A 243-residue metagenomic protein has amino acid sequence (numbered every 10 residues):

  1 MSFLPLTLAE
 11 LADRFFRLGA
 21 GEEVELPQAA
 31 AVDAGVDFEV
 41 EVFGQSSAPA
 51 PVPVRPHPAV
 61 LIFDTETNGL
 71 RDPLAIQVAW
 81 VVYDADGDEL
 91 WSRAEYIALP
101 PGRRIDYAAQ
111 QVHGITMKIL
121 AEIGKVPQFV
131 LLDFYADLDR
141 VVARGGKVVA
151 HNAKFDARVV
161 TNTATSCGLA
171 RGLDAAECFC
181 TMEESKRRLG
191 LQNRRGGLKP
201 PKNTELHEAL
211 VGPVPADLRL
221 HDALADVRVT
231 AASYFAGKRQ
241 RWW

Functional and structural regions predicted by a protein language model:
S2-V54, A209, L224-W243: Acidic two-metal-ion nuclease catalytic site recognized across multiple nuclease folds, prominently DnaQ/RNase D-T
V32, D37-T165, G172-L173, T204-V211 (+1 more regions): Conserved non-catalytic scaffold segment of RNase H-like nuclease domains
T65-T67, A157, T181, A223 (+1 more regions): Generic detector of well-ordered alpha-helical packing
L70-D72, K186, A232: Conserved protein kinase catalytic core
G146, C178, P213-D222, V227: Cysteine endopeptidase catalytic domains of the caspase/legumain-like
A170-F179: Short hydrophobic/aromatic-enriched beta-strand-loop microsegments
C178-L198: Short alpha-helix plus adjacent loop in nuclease-associated cores
